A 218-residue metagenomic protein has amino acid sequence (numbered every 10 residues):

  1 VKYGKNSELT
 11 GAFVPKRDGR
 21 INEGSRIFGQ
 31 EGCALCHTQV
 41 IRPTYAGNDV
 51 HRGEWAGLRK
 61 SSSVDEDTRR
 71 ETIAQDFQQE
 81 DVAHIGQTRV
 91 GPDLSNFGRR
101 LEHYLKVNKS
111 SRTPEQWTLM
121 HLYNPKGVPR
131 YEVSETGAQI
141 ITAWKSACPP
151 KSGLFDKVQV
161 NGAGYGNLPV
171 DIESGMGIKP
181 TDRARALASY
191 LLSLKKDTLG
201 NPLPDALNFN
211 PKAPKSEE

Functional and structural regions predicted by a protein language model:
K2-G29, I41-N48, G57, V90 (+3 more regions): Electrostatic cytochrome c docking/interface patches
I21-A34, N48, D156, G162 (+2 more regions): Sequence context surrounding c-type heme c attachment/ligation sites in exported
C33-C36, C148: Short cysteine clusters
T38-Q39, G153: Short, well-ordered beta-to-alpha junction loops that form the rim of enzyme active sites and present histidine/acidic
V50-L192: Extracytoplasmic electron-transfer domains, predominantly the class I c-type cytochrome c fold
D205-E217: Short, highly charged C-terminal tails/helix-capping segments
